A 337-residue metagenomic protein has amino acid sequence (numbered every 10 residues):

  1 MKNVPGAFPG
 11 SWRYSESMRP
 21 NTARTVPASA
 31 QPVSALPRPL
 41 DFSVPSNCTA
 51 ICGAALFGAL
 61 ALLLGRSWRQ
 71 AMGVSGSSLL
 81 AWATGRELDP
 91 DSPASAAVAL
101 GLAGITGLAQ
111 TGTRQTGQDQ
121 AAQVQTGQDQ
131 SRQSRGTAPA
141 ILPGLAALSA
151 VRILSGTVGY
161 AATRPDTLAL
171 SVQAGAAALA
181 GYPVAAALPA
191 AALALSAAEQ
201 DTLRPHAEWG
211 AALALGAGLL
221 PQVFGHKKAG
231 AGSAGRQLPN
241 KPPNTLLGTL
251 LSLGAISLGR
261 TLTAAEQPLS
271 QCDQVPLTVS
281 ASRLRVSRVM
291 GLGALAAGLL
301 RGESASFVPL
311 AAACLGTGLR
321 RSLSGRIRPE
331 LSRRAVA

Functional and structural regions predicted by a protein language model:
K2-A81: N-terminal signal-anchor module of multipass membrane proteins
P39-F42, K227-A337: C-terminal transmembrane helix-loop-helix hairpin of multi-pass membrane proteins
G53-A59, S77-W82, V98-T106, A147-R152 (+4 more regions): Hydrophobic, membrane-inserted alpha-helices
L60-R69, A83-E87, S196-L203, V223-K227 (+1 more regions): Short hydrophobic alpha-helical membrane-entry/anchor segments
L62-R69, L88-D91, T111-R114, Q133-P139 (+3 more regions): Transmembrane helix interruption/hinge and helix-loop junction motifs
M72-L79, V98-G101, I141-L148, A186-L195 (+3 more regions): Hydrophobic core segments of alpha-helical transmembrane domains in multi-pass membrane proteins
D91, S95-Q118, Q130-G181: Membrane-interface helix-loop-helix junctions at boundaries between adjacent transmembrane segments
V158-G254, D273-S287: Cytoplasm-facing juxtamembrane segments at the starts of transmembrane helices in multi-pass membrane proteins
